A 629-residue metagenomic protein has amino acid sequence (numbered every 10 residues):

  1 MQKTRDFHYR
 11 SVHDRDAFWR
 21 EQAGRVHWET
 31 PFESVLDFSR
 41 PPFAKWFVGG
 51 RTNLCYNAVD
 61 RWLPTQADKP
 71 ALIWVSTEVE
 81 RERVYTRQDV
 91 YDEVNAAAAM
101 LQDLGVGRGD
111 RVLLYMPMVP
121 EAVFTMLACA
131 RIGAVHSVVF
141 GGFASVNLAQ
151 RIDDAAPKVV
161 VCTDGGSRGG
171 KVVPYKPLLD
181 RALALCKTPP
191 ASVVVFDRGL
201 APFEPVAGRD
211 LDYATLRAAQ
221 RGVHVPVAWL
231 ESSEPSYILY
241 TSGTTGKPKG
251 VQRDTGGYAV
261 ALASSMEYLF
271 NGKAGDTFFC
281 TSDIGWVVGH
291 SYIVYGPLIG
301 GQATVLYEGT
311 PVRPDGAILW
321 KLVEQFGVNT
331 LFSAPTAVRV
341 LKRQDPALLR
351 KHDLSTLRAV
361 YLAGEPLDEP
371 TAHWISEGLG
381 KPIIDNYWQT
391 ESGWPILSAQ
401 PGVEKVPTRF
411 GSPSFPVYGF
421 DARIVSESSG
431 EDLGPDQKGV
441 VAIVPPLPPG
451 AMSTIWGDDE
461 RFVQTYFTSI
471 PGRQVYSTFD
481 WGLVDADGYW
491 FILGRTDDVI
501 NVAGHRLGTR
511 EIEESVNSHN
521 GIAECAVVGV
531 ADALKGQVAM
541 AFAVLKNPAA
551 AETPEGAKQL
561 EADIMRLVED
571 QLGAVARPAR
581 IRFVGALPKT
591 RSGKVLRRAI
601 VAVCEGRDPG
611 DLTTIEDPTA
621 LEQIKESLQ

Functional and structural regions predicted by a protein language model:
L36, A58-T86, D197-A207: AMP-dependent adenylate-forming
C55-Y56, L72-L127, A144-A149, G208-T215 (+1 more regions): Conserved AMP-binding/adenylate-forming core of the ANL superfamily
D68-P70, V193-F196, P205-Y240, K247 (+4 more regions): Conserved pre-ATP/AMP-binding loop-to-beta segment of ANL
L127, R131-T215, A334-P335: Structural core segment of the AMP-binding/adenylate-forming
V139-G165, L179, E324, L331 (+7 more regions): AMP-binding/adenylate-forming catalytic core of the ANL superfamily
A214, Q302, N329-S333, K342-T408 (+2 more regions): Gly/Ser/Thr-rich phosphate-binding loop
A259-T277, V287-T330, R343-Q344: Conserved AMP-binding/adenylation subdomain of ANL enzymes
F415-G419, E431-T468, L507, D608-P609: Conserved ATP/PPi-binding loop(s) of AMP-dependent carboxylate-activating enzymes
